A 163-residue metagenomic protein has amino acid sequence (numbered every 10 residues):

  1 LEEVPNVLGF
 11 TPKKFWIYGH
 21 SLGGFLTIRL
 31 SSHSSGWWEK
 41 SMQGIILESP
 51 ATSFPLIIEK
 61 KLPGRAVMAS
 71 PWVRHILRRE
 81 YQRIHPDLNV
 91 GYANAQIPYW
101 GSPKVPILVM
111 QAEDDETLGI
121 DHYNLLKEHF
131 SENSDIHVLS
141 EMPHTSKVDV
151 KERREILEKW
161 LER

Functional and structural regions predicted by a protein language model:
L1-K13: Conserved acidic catalytic loop of the alpha/beta-hydrolase fold
P12, S41-M42, N133-S134: Core-facing hydrophobic residues within beta-strands of well-ordered domains
K14-G19, E48, M110: Short beta-strand immediately N-terminal to the catalytic nucleophile in serine-hydrolase-like folds
G19-G23, T27: Gly/Ala-rich beta-loop-alpha elbow adjacent to hydrolase catalytic centers
S21, A51, E113: Residue-level signal for short, function-critical loop segments
R29-H33, L125: Active-site signature of alpha/beta-hydrolase-fold catalytic machinery across serine- and Asp/Cys-nucleophile hydrolases
H33-L88: Hydrolase active-site cap/lid region
I84-E162: Serine-hydrolase catalytic core
